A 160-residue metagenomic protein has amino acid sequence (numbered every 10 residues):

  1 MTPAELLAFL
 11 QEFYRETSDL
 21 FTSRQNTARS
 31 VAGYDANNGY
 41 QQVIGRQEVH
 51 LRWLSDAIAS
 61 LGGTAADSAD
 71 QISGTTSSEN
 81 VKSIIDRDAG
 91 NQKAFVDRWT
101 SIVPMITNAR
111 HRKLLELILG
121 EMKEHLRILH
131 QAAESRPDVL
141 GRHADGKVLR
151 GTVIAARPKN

Functional and structural regions predicted by a protein language model:
M1-N160: Iron-associated oxidoreductase/ferritin-like identity signal
